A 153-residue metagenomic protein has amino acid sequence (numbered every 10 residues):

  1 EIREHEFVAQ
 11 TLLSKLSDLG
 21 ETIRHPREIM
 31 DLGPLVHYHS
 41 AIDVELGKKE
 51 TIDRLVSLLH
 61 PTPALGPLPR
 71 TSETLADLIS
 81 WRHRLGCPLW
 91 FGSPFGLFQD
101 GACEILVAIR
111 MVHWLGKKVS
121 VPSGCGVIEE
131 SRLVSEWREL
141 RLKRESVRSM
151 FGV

Functional and structural regions predicted by a protein language model:
E1-W81, G152: Contiguous alpha-helical scaffold segments within structured protein domains that host functional hotspots
R70-V153: Glycine-rich, small/acidic residue-mixed loop/short-helix segments
